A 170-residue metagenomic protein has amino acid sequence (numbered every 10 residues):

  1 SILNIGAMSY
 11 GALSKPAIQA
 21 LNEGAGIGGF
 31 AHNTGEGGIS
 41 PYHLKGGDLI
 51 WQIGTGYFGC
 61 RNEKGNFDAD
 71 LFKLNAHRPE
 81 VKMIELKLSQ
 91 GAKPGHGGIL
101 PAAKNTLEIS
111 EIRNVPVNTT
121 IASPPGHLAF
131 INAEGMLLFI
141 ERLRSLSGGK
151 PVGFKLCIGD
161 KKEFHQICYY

Functional and structural regions predicted by a protein language model:
S1-Y170: Active-site entrance/lid segments in N-terminal catalytic domains of soluble metabolic enzymes
